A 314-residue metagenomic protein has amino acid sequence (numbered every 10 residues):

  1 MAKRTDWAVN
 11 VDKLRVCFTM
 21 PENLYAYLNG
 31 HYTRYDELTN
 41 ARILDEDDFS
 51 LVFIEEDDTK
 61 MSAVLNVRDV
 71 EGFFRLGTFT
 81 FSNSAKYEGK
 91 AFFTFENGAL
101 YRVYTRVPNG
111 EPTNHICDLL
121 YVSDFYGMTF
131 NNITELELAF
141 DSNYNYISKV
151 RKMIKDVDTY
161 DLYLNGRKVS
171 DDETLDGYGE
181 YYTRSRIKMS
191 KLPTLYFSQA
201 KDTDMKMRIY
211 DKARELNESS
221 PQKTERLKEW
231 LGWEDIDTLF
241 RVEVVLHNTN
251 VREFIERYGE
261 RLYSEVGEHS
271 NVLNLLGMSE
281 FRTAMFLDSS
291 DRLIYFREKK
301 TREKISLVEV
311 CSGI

Functional and structural regions predicted by a protein language model:
M1-G313: Structured, helix-rich domain cores that form ligand/interaction pockets
